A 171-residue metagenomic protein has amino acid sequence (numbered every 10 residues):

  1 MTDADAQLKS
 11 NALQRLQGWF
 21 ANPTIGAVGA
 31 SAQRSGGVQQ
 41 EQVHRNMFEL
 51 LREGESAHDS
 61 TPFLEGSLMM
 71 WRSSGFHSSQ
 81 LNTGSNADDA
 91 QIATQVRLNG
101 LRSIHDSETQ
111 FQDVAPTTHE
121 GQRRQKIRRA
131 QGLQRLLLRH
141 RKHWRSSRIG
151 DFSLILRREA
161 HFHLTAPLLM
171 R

Functional and structural regions predicted by a protein language model:
T2, S10-S85: Long helical/loop segments within the catalytic core of UDP-sugar-dependent glycosyltransferases, especially the large
D3-D5, D88-D89: Acidic active-site catalytic centers that drive phospho-/nucleotidyl reactions and related ester hydrolyses
D5, L51, V96: Residue-level signature of catalytic and energy-coupling elements of molecular machines, predominantly ATP/GTP-dependent
Q7, M70, D113: Short aromatic/basic micro-patch
Q7-K9, A93: General alpha-helical segment detector with a strong preference for membrane-spanning helices and helix-boundary regions
F20-F48, T83-H161: Catalytic donor/gating beta->alpha subdomain of glycosyltransferases that bind UDP-sugars
A57-T61, Q134-R135, L169-R171: Short amphipathic alpha-helical segments with coiled-coil-like heptad repeat character
E159-R171: Core segments of transmembrane alpha-helices that mediate helix-helix packing or line hydrophobic substrate/ligand
